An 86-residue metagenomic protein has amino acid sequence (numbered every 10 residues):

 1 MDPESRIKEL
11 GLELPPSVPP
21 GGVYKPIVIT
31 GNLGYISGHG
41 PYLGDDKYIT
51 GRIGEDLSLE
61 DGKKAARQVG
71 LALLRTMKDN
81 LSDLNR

Functional and structural regions predicted by a protein language model:
M1-R86: Short, polar/acidic, helix-capping and beta-turn segments at strand->helix junctions that line the mouths
